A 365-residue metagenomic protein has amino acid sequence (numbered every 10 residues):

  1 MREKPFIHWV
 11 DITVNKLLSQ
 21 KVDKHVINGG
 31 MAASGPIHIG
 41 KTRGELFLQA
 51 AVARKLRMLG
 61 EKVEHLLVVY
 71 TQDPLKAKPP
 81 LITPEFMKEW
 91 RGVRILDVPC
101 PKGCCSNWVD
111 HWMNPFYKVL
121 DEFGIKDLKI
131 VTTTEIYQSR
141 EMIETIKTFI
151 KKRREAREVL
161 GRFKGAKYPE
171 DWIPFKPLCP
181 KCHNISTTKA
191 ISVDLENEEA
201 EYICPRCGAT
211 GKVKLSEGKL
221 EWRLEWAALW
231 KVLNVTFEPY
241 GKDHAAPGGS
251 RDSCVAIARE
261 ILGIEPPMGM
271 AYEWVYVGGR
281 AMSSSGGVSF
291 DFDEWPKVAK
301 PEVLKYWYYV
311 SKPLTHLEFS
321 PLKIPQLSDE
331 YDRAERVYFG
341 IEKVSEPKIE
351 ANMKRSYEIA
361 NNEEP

Functional and structural regions predicted by a protein language model:
M1-T83, A227-G248: N-terminal catalytic cores of NTP/NDP-binding nucleotidyl/phosphoryl-transfer enzymes
A33-P36, Q72-K76, Y137-S139, V275-A281 (+1 more regions): Flexible loop/turn segments at secondary-structure boundaries
H38, F149, K300: Residue-level signal for inorganic ion chemistry
E45-A50, S106-N114, P247-S253: Well-ordered, non-membrane alpha-helical segments in soluble/globular domains
Q72-W90, T145-I146, A281: Charged, often glycine-rich, active-site loop that binds/positions anionic groups
F86-G124: A glycine-rich helix N-cap at a beta->alpha junction
K126-D293: Active-site cores that bind ATP or allylic diphosphates and position pyrophosphate for catalysis
A246, R251, E273-P365: Catalytic adenosine-cofactor/nucleotide-binding cores of aminoacyl-tRNA synthetases and other
